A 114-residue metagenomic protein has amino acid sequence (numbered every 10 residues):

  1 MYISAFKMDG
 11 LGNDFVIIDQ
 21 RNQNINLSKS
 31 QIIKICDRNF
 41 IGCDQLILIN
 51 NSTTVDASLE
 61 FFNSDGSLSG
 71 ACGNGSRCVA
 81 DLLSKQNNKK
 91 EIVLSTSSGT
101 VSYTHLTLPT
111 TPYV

Functional and structural regions predicted by a protein language model:
M1-Y103: A glycine-rich beta-to-alpha transition motif near the start of alpha/beta enzyme domains, typified by
H105-V114: Single conserved hydrophobic/aromatic residue that forms the stacking wall/gate of nucleotide- or nucleobase-binding
